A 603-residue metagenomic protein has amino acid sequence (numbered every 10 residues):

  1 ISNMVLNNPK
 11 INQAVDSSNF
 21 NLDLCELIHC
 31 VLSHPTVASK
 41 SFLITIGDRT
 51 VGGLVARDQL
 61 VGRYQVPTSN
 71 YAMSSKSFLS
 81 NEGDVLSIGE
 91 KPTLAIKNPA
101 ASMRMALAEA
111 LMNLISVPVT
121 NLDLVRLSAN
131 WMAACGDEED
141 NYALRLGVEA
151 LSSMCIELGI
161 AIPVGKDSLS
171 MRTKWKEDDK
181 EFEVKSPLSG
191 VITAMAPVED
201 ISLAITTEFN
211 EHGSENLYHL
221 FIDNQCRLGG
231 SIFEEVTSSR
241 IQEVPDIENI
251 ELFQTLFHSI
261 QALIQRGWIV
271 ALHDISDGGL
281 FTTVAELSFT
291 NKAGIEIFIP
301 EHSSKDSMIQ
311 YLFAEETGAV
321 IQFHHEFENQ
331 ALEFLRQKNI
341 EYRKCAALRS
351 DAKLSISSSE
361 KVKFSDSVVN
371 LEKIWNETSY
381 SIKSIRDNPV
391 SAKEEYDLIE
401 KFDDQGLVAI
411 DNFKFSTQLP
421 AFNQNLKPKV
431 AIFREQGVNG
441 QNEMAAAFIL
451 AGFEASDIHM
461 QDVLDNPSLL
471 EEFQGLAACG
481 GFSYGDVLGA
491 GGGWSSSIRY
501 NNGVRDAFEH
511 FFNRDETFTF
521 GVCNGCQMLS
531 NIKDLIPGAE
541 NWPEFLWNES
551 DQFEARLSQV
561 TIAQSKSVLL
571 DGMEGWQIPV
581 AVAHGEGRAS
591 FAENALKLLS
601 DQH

Functional and structural regions predicted by a protein language model:
I1-G475, C479, Y484, S497-E509: Glycine/proline-enriched, intrinsically flexible loops and inter-domain linkers
G52-D58, E540-E544, H603: Short Pro/Gly-enriched beta-strand edge/turn motifs at strand-loop
S69, L188, T317, N524 (+2 more regions): Residues that flank catalytic or metal-binding motifs in active/ligand-binding sites
L228, A271, L280-T282, L529 (+2 more regions): Short acidic/glycine-rich loop or secondary-structure boundary segments that cap or lie
G229, A331, N442, V487-G489 (+2 more regions): Short glycine-/acidic-enriched loop or helix-start segments at secondary-structure transitions that form or flank
D277-L280, G525-M528, V580: FAD-binding core of FAD-dependent oxidoreductases, characterized by glycine-rich FAD pyrophosphate-binding loops
C345, P467-S468, R505, E509-H510 (+1 more regions): Amide-donor transfer/coupling interface in amidating biosynthetic enzymes
F482-S567: Cysteine-nucleophile active-site neighborhood
